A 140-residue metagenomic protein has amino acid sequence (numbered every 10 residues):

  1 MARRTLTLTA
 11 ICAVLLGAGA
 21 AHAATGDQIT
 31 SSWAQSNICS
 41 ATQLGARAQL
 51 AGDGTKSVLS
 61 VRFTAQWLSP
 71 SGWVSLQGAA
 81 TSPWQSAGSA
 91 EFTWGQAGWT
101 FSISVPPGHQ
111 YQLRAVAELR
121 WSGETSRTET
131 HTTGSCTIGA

Functional and structural regions predicted by a protein language model:
T9-G17: Bacterial N-terminal signal peptides
G19-A23: Sec/Tat signal peptide C-region and signal peptidase I cleavage site
T42-A46: Structural beta-strand segments of beta-rich domains
L50-G54: Short solvent-exposed capping/turn motifs at the termini of beta-strands
V61-S69: Conserved aromatic beta-strand anchor motif in extracellular beta-sandwich/beta-rich domains
G88-S102: Aromatic sugar-binding surface patches on proteins that engage polysaccharides or sugar-phosphate polymers
H109-W121: Short, aromatic- and glycine-rich surface loops/edge beta-strands on solvent-exposed regions
G123-A140: Short beta-strand elements
